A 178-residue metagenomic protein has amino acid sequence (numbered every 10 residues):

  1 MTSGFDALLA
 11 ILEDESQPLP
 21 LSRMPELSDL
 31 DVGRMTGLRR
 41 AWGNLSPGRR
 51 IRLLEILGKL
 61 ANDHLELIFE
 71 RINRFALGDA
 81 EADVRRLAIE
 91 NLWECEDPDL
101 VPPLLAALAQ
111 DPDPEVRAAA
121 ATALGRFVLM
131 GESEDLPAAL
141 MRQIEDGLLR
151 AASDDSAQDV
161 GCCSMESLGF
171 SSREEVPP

Functional and structural regions predicted by a protein language model:
M1-L8, L30-G43, D63-G78, D97-Q110 (+2 more regions): Amphipathic alpha-helical scaffolding segments comprising HEAT/armadillo-like alpha-solenoid repeats
S3, S22, L45-G48, R52 (+7 more regions): Residues within HEAT/ARM-like alpha-solenoid scaffolds
L8-Q17, G43, P47-E55, A119-M130: HEAT-repeat alpha-solenoid elements in large eukaryotic scaffold proteins
L9-E13, M24-P25, R39-G43, L54 (+6 more regions): Amphipathic alpha-helical repeat scaffolds
Q17, V32, P47-I51, A82-D83 (+4 more regions): Alpha-helix N-cap/helix-start positions at coil->helix boundaries
P18-L21, I51-E55, R86-L87, P102 (+3 more regions): Alpha-solenoid HEAT/ARM repeat scaffold
G58, W93, G125-R126, G169: Structural signature of alpha-helical solenoid repeat scaffolds
A88-N91, L100, S153-P177: Extended low-complexity acidic/polar segments
